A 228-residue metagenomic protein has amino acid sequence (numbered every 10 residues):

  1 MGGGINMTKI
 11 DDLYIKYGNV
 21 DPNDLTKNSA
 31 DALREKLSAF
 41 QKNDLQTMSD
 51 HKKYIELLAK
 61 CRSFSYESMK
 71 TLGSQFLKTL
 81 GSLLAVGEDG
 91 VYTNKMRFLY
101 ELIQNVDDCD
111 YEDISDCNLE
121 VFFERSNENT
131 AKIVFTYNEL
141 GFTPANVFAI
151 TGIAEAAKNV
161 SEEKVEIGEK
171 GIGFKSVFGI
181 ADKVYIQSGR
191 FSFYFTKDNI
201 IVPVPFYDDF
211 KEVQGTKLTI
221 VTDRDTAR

Functional and structural regions predicted by a protein language model:
G2-K217, V221-A227: GHKL (Bergerat-fold) ATPase N-terminal catalytic module, capturing the glycine-rich phosphate-binding loop and acidic
